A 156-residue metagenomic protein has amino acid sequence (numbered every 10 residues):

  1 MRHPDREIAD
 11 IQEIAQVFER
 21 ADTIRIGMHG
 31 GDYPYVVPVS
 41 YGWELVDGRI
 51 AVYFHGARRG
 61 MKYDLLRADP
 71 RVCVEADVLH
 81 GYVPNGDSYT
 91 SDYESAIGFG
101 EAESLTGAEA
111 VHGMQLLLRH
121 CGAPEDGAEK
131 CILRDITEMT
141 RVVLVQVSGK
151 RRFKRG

Functional and structural regions predicted by a protein language model:
M1-E19: Extreme N-terminal tail/first-helix region
R2-H3, V78-G156: Charged, gly/pro-rich active-site loop segments
E7-A9, R20-R25, A123-E125: Short Pro/Gly-enriched beta-strand edge/turn motifs at strand-loop
Q16, M61, P84: N-acyltransferase acceptor-side catalytic subdomain
V17-F18, L65-L66, L117: A generic structural signal for nonpolar/aromatic side chains embedded in well-ordered alpha-helices
A21-R58: Short beta-strand segments
I26-G27, V72-A76: Short conserved beta-strand and strand-loop elements enriched in small hydrophobics with frequent Asp/Gly
I50-V72: Compact nucleic-acid interaction/catalytic patches
